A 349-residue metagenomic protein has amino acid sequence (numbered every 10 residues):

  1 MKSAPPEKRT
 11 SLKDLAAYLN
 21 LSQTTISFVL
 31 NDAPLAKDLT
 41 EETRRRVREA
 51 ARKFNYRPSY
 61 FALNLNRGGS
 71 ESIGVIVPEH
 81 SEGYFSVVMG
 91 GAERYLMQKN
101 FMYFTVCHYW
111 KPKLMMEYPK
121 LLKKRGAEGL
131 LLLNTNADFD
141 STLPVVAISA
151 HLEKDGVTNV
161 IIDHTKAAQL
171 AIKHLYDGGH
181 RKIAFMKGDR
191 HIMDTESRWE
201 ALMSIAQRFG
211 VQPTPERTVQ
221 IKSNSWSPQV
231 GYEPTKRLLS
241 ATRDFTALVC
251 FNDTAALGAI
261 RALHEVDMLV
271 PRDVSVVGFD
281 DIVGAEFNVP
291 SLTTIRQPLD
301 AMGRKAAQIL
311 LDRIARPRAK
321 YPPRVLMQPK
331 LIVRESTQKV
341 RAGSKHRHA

Functional and structural regions predicted by a protein language model:
M1-E7, S11, G68-K173, D177 (+2 more regions): Alpha-helical recognition/docking segments in bacterial nutrient-uptake and carbohydrate-utilization systems
M1-G69: N-terminal helix-turn-helix DNA-binding module of bacterial transcription factors
Q23-F28, L65-H80, K182-D189: Short beta-strand segments enriched in small/hydrophobic residues
P78-V87, V106-L114, V160-L170, M186-K236 (+4 more regions): Hinge/beta->alpha junction and helix N-cap segments in small-molecule ligand-binding domains
P119, G126-N134, A184-K187, I221 (+2 more regions): Periplasmic-binding protein-like
K182, P213-R217, V270-V276: Short acidic capping loops at alpha-helix termini that bridge into adjacent secondary structure
P234-A349: Flexible loop/turn connectors
